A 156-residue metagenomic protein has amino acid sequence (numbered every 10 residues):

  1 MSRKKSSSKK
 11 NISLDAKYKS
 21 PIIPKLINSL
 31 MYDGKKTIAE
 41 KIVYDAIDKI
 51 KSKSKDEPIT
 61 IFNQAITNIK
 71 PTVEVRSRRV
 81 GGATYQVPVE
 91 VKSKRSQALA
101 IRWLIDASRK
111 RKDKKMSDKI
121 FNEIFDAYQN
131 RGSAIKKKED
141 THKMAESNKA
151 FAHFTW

Functional and structural regions predicted by a protein language model:
S2-D33, T37, Y44-W156: Strongly charged
